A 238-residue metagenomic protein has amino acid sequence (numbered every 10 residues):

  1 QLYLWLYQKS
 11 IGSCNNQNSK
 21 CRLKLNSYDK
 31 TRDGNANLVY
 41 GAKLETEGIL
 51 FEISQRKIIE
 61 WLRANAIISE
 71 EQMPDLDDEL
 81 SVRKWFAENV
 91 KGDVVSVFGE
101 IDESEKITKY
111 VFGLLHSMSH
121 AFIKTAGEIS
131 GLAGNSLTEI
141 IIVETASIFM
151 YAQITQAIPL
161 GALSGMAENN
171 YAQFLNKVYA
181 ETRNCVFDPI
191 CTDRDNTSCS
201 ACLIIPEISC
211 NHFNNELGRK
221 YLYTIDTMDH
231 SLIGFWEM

Functional and structural regions predicted by a protein language model:
Q1-M238: C-terminal accessory domains/tails appended to large, multi-domain proteins
